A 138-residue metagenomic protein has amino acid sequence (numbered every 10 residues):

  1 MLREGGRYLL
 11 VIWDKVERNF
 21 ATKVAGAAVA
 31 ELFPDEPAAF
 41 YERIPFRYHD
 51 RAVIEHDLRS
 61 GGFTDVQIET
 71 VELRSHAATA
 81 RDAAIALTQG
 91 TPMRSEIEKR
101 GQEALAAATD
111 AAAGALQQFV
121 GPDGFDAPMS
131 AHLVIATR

Functional and structural regions predicted by a protein language model:
L2-E4: Helix-to-beta-strand junctions that scaffold the AdoMet/dcAdoMet cofactor pocket in Class I SAM-dependent enzymes
G6-R7, T91: Gly/Ser/Thr-rich helix-start
R7-E36: Conserved class I S-adenosyl-L-methionine
P34-I44: Active-site capping/gating segments
E42-R138: Conserved Class I S-adenosyl-L-methionine
